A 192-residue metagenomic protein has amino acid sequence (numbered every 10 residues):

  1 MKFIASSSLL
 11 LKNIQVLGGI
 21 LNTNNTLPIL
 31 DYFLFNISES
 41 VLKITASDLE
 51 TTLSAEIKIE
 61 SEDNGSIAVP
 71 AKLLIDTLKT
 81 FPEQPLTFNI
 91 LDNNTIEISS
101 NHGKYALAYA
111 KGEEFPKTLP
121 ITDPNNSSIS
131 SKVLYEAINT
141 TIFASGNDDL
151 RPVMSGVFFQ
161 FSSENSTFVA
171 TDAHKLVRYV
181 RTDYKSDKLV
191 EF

Functional and structural regions predicted by a protein language model:
M1-F192: Structural preference for solvent-exposed beta-strand-turn elements and adjacent flexible terminal/loop segments within
